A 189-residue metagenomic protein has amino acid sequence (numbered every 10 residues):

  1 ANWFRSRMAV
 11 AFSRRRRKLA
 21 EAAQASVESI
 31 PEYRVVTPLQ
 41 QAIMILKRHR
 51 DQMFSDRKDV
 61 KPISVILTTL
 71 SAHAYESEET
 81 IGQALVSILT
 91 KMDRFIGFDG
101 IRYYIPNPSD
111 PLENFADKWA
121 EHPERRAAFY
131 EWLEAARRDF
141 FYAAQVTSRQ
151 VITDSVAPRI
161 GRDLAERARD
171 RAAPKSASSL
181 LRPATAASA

Functional and structural regions predicted by a protein language model:
A1-A189: Non-catalytic helical "accessory" subdomain of NTase-fold nucleotidyltransferases
